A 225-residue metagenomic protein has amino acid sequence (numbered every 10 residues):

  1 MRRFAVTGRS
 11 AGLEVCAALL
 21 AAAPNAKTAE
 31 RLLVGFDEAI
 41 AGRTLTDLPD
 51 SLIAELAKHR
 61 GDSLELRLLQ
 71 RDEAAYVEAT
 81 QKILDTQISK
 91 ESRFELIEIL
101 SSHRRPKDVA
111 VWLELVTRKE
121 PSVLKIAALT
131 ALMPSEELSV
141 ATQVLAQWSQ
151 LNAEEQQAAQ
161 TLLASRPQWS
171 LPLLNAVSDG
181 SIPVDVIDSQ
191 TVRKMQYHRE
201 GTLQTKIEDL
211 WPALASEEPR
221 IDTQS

Functional and structural regions predicted by a protein language model:
M1-S225: Long, ordered, helix-rich scaffold segments
